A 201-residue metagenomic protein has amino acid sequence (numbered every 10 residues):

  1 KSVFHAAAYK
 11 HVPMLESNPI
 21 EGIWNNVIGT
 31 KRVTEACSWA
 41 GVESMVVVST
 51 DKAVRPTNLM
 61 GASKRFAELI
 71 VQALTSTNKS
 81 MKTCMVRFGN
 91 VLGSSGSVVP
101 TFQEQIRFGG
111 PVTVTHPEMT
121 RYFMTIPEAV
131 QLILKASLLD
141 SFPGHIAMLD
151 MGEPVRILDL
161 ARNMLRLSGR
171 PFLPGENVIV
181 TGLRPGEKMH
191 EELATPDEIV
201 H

Functional and structural regions predicted by a protein language model:
K1-S2: Conserved Rossmann-fold cofactor-binding substructure of NAD(P)-dependent oxidoreductases
H5, Y9-L69, A73-L74: Conserved Rossmann-fold NAD(P)-dependent oxidoreductase catalytic core, especially the SDR/UDP-sugar
L69-H201: Strand-loop microenvironment adjacent to phosphate/nucleotide-handling motifs in alpha/beta enzyme folds
